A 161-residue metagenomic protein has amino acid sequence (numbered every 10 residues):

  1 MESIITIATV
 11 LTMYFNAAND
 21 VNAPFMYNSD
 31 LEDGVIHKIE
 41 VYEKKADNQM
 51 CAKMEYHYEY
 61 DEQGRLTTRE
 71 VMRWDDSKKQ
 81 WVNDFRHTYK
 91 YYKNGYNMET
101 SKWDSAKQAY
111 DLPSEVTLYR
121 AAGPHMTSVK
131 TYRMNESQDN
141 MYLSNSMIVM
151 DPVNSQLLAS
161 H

Functional and structural regions predicted by a protein language model:
M1-V10: Sec-dependent signal peptide recognition, specifically the positively charged N-region followed immediately by
L11-H161: Buried hydrophobic residues that stabilize the cores of well-folded domains
